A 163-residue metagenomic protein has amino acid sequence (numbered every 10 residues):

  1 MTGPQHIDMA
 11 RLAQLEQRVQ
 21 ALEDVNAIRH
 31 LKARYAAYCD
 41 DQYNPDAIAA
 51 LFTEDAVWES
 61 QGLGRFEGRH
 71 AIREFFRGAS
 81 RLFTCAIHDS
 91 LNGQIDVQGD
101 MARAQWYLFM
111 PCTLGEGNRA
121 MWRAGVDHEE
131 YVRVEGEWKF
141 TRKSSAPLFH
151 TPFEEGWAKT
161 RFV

Functional and structural regions predicted by a protein language model:
M1-Y38, P45, A50: Short, low-complexity N-terminal intrinsically disordered segments enriched in polar/charged residues
T2-E16, R81-V163: A beta-strand edge to alpha-helix "cap/lid" segment located at domain peripheries
D24, D40-D41, D55, E129: Acidic side chains
N26-R29, H70, K139-F140: Short alpha-helical segments used as structural interaction elements across diverse proteins
H30, E67, V126: Short, well-structured alpha-helical interface segments that form or flank functional binding sites
N44-L108: A solvent-exposed, acidic/Ser-Thr-rich amphipathic alpha-helical stretch
